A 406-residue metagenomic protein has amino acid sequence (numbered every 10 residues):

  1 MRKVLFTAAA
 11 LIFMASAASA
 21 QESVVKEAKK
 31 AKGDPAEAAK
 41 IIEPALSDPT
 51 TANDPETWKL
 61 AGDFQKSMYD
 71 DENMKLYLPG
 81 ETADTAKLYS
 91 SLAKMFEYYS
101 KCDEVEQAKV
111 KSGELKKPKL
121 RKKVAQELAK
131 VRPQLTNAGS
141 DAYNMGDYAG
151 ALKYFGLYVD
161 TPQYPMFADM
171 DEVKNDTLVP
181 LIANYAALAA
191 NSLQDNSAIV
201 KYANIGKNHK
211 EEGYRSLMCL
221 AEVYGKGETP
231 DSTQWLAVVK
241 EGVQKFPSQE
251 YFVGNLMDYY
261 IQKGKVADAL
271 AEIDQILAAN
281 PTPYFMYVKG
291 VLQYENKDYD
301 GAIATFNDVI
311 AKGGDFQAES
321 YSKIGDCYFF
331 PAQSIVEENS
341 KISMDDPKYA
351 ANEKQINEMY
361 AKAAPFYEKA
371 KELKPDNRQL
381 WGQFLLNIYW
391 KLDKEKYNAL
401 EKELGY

Functional and structural regions predicted by a protein language model:
Q21-K87: Start-of-domain marker
E27, A61, M68, V131 (+9 more regions): Structural register within alpha-helical repeat arrays
K32, M68, M145, L193 (+6 more regions): Structural motif corresponding to the intra-repeat A-B loop/turn of tetratricopeptide repeats
P44-P55, K101-L128, D160-T177, N208-H209 (+7 more regions): Flexible helix-coil transition and linker loops at the boundaries of alpha-helical arrays
F64-M145, A149, K153, L157-P180 (+1 more regions): Short coil/linker segments at helix-helix boundaries
Q65, A142, A183, A190 (+6 more regions): Residue at a conserved register position within TPR or TPR-like alpha-solenoid repeats
